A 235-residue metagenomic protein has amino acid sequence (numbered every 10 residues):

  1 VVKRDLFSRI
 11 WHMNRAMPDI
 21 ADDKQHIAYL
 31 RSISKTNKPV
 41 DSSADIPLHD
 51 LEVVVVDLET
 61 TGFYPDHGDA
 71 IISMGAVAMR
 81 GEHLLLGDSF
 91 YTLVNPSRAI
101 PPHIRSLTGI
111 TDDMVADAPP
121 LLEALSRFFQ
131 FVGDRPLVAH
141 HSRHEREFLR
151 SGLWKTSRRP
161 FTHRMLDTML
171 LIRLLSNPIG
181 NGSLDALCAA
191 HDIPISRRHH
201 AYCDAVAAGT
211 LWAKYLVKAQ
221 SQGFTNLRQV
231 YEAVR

Functional and structural regions predicted by a protein language model:
D5, R9, M13, I20-R150 (+4 more regions): Conserved non-catalytic scaffold segment of RNase H-like nuclease domains
S97, L170-R173: Residues that form or immediately flank small-molecule/cofactor binding pockets and catalytic motifs
A116, L122-L125, I172, G209 (+1 more regions): Generic structural signal for individual residues within well-ordered alpha-helical segments across diverse proteins
R135-R143, E147-L153, L174, I179 (+1 more regions): Acidic, Mg2+-coordinating catalytic module of metal-dependent nucleases/exonucleases that use a two-metal-ion mechanism
F161-L171: Conserved beta-strand -> loop -> alpha-helix junction used to position metal-binding or nucleic-acid-contacting
